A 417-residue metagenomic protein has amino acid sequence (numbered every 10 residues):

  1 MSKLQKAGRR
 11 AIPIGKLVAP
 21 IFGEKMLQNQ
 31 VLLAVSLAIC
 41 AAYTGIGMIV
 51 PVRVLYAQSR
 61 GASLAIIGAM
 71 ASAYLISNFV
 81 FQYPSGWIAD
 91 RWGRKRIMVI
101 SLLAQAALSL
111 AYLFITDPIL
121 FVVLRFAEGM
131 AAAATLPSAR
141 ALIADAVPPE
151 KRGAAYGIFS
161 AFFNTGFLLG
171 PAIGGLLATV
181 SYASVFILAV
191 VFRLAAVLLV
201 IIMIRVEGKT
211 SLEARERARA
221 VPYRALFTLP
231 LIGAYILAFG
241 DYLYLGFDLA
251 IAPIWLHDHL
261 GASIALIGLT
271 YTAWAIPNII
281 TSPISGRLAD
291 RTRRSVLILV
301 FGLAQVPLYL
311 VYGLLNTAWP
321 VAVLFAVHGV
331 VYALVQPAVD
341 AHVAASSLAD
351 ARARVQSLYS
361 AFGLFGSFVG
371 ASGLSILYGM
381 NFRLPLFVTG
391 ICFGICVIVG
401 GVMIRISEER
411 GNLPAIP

Functional and structural regions predicted by a protein language model:
A11-N29, V206-A234, P417: Juxtamembrane intracellular "pre-TM" segments in multi-pass secondary transporters
V52-L64, A250-A265: Short amphipathic helix-loop junctions that connect adjacent transmembrane helices in Major Facilitator Superfamily/SLC
L75-Y83, F167-L168, A275-I279, P283 (+1 more regions): Residue-level signature of mid-helix packing/kink "hotspots" within the transmembrane helices of 12-pass Major
Q82-G93, T281-R293, Y378: Helix-to-loop junctions at the C-terminal end of transmembrane segments in multipass secondary transporters
R96-L110, V296-L310: Structural signature of the two symmetry-related core transmembrane helices
L124-F163: Cytoplasmic helix-loop-helix junction between adjacent transmembrane helices in 12-TM secondary transporters
V185-I201, L386-G401: Symmetry-related core transmembrane helices of the 12-TM Major Facilitator Superfamily/SLC fold
R352-G379: A late C-terminal transmembrane helix in Major Facilitator Superfamily
